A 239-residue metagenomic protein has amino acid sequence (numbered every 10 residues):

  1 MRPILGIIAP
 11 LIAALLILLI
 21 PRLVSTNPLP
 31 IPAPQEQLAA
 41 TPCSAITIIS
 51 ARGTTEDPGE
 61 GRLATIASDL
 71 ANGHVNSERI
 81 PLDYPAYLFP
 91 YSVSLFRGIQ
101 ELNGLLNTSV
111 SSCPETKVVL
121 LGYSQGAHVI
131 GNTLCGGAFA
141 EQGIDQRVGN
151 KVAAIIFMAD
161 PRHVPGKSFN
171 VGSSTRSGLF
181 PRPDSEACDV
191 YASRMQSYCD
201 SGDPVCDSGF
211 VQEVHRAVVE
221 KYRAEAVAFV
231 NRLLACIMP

Functional and structural regions predicted by a protein language model:
M1-P30, P239: Fungal secretory targeting signals
A33-K117, Q196-E220, R232: Active-site catalytic motif of lipid deacylating hydrolases and related acyltransferases
A40-C43, S112-C113, V129, Q146-N150 (+1 more regions): Extracellular/periplasmic catalytic domains that process cell-envelope and extracellular macromolecules
S68, N72, N132-F139: Short, well-ordered alpha-helices that flank and scaffold nucleotide-derived cofactor binding pockets
L120-I130: Gly/Ala-rich beta-loop-alpha elbow adjacent to hydrolase catalytic centers
G136-V148: Conserved hydrolase catalytic core segment
A154-H163, D200-G202: Active-site nucleophile loop of the alpha/beta-hydrolase fold
K167-P239: C-terminal catalytic-base region of ester-bond hydrolases, centering on the histidine of the charge-relay
